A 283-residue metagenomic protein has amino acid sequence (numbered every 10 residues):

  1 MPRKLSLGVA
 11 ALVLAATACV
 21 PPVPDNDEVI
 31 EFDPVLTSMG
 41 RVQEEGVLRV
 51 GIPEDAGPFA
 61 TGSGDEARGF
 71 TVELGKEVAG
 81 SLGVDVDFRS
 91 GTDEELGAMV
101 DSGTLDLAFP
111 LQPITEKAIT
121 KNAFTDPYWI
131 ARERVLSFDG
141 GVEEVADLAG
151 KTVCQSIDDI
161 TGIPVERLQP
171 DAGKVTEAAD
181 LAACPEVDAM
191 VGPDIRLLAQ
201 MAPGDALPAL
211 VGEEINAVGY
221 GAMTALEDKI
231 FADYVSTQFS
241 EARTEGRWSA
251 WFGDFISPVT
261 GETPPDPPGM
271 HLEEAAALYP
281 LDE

Functional and structural regions predicted by a protein language model:
V13-A18: C-terminal motif of bacterial Sec signal peptides marking the signal peptidase cleavage site
P21-D33, G162-A178, S240-E283: Ligand-binding clefts/hinges and TM-proximal coupling segments of bilobed small-molecule sensing domains
D27-L111: Extracytoplasmic small-molecule ligand-binding "clamshell" domains of the periplasmic binding protein/Venus flytrap
V35, D87-A98, G140, P170-E186 (+1 more regions): Short helix-initiation/N-cap motifs at beta->coil->alpha
L48-I52, V145-I163: Short loop->beta-strand "edge-of-pocket" segments that line small-molecule binding or catalytic clefts across diverse
E54, W129-D139, L198, A202-S240 (+1 more regions): Periplasmic-binding protein-like
L111-T120, P164-E166, A183-A217: A ligand-binding cleft/hinge motif common to bilobed small-molecule-binding domains
D126, S137-V153, D233: Flexible hinge/capping segments at coil-to-helix
